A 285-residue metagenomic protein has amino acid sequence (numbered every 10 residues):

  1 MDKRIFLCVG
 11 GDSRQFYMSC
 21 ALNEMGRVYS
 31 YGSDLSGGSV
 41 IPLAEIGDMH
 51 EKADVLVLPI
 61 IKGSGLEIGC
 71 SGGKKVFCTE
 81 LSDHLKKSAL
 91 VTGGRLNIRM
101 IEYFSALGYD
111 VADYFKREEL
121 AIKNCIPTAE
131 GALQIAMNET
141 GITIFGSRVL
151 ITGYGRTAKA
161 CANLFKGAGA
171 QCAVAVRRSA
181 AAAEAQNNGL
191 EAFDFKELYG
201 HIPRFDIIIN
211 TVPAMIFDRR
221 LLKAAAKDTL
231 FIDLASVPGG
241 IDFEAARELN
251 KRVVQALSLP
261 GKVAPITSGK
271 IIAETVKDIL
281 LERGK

Functional and structural regions predicted by a protein language model:
D2-I5, S88, F145-R148, D228: Phosphate-coordination loops involved in phosphoryl transfer and adenosine-cofactor binding
F6-F16, L22, F145-F165: Glycine-rich adenosine-cofactor-binding loop
D12, D34-L35, N97, R177-S179 (+1 more regions): Residues in the short beta-alpha loop(s) of Rossmann-like NAD(P)-binding domains
M25-S39, A168-N188: NAD(P)-binding Rossmann-fold cofactor-contacting core
P42-M49, E191-E197: Short acidic-hydrophobic, aromatic-tinged amphipathic segments that line or gate anion-handling sites
L58-F145, T275, E282: Glycine/serine-rich phosphate-binding loop and adjoining beta1-alpha1 elements at the start of nucleotide-handling
I61-S64, F77-K86, N187-G261: Rossmann-like adenosine-cofactor binding region
R95-Y114, L234-L281: Rossmann-fold NAD(P)-binding glycine/threonine-rich loop
